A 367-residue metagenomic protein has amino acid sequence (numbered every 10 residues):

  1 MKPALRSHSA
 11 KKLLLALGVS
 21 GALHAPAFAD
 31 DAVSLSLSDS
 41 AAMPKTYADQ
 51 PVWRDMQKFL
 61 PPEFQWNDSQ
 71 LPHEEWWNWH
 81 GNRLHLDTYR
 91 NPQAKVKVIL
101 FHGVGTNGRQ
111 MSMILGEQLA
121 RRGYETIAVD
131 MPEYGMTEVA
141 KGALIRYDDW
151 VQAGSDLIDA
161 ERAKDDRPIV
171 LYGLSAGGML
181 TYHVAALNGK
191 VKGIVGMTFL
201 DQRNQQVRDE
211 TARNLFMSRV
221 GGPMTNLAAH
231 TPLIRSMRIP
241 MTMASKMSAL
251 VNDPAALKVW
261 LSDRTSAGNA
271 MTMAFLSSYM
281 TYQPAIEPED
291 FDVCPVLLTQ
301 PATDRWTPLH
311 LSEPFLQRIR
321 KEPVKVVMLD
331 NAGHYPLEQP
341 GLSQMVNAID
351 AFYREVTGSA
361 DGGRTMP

Functional and structural regions predicted by a protein language model:
A29-N78, L84-Y89, P367: An N-terminal hydrophobic leader/cap segment in hydrolases
V104-G116: The serine-hydrolase catalytic nucleophile loop
N107-G108, G135-D165: Catalytic nucleophile-loop/oxyanion-hole region of alpha/beta-hydrolase and closely related hydrolase-like folds
Q118-V139: Conserved alpha/beta-hydrolase
A176-M271: Alpha/beta-hydrolase-fold enzymes
D292, L298-Q300: Short beta-strand/loop motif that positions the catalytic acidic residue of the alpha/beta-hydrolase fold
R305-L311: Conserved alpha/beta-hydrolase "acid-adjacent" motif
K325-P367: Catalytic active-site module of serine/aspartate enzymes centered on a nucleophile-bearing elbow/loop
